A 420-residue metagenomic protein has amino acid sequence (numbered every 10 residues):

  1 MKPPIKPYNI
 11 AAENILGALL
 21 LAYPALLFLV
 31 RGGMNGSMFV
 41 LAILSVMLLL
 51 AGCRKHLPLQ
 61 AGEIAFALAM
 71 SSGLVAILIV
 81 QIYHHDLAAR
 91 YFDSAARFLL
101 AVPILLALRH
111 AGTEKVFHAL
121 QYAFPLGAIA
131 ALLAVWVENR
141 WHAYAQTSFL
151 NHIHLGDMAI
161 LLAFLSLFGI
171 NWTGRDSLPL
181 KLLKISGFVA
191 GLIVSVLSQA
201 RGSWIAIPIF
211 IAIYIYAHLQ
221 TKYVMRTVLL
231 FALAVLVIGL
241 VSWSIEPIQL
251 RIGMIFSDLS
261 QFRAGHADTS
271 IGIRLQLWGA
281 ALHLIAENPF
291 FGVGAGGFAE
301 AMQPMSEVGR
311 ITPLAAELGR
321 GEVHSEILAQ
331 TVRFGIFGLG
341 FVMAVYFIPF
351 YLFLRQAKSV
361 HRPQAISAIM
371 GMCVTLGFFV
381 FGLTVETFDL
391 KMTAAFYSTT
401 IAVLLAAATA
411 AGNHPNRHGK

Functional and structural regions predicted by a protein language model:
M1-I79, D86, L100, L106-Y122 (+3 more regions): Transmembrane signal-anchor hairpin modules in multi-pass inner-membrane enzymes, especially those that act on
L19, Y23-P24, L100-P103, L108 (+6 more regions): Alpha-helical transmembrane segments of multi-pass inner-membrane proteins
G32-G52, F92-L105, H154-A163, I205-A212 (+2 more regions): Membrane-embedded alpha-helical segments of multi-pass membrane proteins, especially the transmembrane helices
I43-L44, G371-K420: Transmembrane alpha-helices of multi-pass inner-membrane enzymes
A65-S72, A119-A130, I185-A190, V224-I245: Hydrophobic alpha-helical membrane-interfacial segments at the cytosolic entry of transmembrane helices
L197, H218-A264, L282-E287, A295: A membrane-periplasm/extracellular boundary helix in multi-pass inner-membrane enzymes that assemble envelope glycans
G265-Q276, E287, F291-F334: Long extracytoplasmic/lumenal interhelical loops at the membrane interface of multi-pass membrane proteins
R333-L376: Hydrophobic transmembrane alpha-helices and their immediate junctions
